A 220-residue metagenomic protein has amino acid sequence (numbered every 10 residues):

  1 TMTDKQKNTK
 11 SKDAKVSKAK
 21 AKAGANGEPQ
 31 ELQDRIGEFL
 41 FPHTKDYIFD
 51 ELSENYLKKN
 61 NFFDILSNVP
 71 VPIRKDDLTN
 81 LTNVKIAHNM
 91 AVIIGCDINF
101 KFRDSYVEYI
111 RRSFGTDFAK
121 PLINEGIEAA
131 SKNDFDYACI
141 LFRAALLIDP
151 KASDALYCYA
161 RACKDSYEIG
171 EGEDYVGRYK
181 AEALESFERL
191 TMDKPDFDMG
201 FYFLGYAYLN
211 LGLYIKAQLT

Functional and structural regions predicted by a protein language model:
D76-T79, S105-I123: TPR-adjacent "capping" and linker segments in tetratricopeptide-repeat scaffold/adaptor proteins
A145, R189-L190: Canonical positions in the second alpha-helix
P150, K194-P195: Short coil turns that delineate tetratricopeptide repeat
